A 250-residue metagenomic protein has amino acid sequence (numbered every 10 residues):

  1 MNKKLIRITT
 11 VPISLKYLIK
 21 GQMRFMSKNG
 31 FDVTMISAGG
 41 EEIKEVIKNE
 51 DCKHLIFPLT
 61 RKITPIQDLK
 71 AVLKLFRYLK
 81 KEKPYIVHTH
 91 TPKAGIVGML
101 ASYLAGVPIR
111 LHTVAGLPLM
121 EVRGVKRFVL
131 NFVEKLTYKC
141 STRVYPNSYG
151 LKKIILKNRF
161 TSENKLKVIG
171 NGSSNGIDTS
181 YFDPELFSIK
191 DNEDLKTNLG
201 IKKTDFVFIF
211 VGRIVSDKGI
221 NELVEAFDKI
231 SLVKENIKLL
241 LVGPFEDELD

Functional and structural regions predicted by a protein language model:
M1-A38, C52-K53, D228-L232: N-terminal subdomain of nucleotide-sugar transferases
M1-N2, D183-V207, L232-V233: Nucleotide-sugar donor-binding and catalytic loop/hinge architecture of NDP-sugar-dependent glycosyltransferases
K16-G21, F206-L232: A conserved mid-protein helix/loop that constitutes part of the nucleotide-sugar donor-binding site
K16-K20, I66-L73, P108-I109, P118-C140 (+1 more regions): Nucleotide-sugar donor phosphate/pyrophosphate-binding loop at the beta->alpha transition of glycosyltransferases
S27-Q67, K81, S162-G170: Conserved nucleotide-sugar phosphate-binding/catalytic loop shared by glycosyltransferases and other
I43-K48, K229, L240-D250: Short, structured helix-loop element that forms part of the nucleotide-activated donor/catalytic region
L55-I56, K135, K139-N192: Donor nucleotide-sugar binding/catalytic pocket of nucleotide-sugar-dependent glycosyltransferases
T89-G95: Short His-centered aromatic/hydrophobic patch
